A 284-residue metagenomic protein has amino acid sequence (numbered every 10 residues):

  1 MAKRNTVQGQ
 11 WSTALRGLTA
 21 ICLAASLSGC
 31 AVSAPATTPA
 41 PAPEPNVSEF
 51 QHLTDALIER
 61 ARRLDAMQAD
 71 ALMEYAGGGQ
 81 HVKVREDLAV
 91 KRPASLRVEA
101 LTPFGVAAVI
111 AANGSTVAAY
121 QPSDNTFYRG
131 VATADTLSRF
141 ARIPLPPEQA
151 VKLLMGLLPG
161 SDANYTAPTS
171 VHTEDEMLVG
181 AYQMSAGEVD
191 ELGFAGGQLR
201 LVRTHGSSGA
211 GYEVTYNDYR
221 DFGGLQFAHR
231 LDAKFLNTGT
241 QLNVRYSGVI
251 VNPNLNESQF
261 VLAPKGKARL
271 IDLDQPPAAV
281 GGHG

Functional and structural regions predicted by a protein language model:
M1-C30: Sec-dependent bacterial lipoprotein signal peptides
C30-K83, Q275-G284: N-terminal leader/targeting segments and the immediate start of mature chains
A31, T166-P277: Gly/Pro-enriched, hydrophobic low-complexity segments that function as extracytoplasmic propeptides/linkers
E59-M67, G79-V82, A89-R92, I110 (+1 more regions): Edge/loop elements at the starts and ends of beta-strands within beta-rich repeat scaffolds
K91-S95, L101-F104, S115-V117, P122-D124 (+5 more regions): Solvent-exposed coil/turn segments that connect beta secondary-structure elements in extracytoplasmic/periplasmic
A94-Q149: An acidic-aromatic
V131-D135, R139-V171, G266-G284: C-terminal low-complexity, charged extensions that often adopt amphipathic alpha-helices
